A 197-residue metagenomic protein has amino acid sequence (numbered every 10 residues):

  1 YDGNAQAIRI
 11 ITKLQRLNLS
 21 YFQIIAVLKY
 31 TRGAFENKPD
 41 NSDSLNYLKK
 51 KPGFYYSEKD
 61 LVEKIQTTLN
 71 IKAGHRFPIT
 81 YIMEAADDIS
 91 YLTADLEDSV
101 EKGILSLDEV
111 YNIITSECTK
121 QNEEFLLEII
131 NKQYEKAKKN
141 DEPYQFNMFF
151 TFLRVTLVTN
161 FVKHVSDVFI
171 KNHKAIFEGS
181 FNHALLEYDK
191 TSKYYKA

Functional and structural regions predicted by a protein language model:
Y1: Aspartate-rich (DDxxD/NDxxD/DxxxD) Mg2+/diphosphate-binding motifs and their adjoining helix-loop segments
A5, K13-A197: Histidine-centered, transition-metal-coordinating active-site segments
I8: Conserved polymerase palm-domain catalytic core
